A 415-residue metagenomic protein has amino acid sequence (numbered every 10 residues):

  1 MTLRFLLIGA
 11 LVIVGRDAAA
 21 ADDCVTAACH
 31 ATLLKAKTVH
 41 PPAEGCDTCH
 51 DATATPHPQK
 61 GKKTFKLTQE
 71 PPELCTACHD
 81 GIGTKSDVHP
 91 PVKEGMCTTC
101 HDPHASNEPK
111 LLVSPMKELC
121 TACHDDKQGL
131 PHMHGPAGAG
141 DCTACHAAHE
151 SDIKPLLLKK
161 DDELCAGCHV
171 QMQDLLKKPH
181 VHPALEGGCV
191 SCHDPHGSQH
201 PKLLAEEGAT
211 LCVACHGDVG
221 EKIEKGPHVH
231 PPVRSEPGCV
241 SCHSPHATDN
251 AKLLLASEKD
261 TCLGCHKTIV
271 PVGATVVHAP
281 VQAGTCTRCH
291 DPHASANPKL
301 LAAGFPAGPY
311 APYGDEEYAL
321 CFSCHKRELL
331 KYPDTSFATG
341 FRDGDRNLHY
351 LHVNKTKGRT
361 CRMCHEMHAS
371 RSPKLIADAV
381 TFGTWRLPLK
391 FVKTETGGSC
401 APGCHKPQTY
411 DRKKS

Functional and structural regions predicted by a protein language model:
R4-V14: Bacterial N-terminal signal peptides
D17-S415: Short sequence/structural segments immediately N-terminal
